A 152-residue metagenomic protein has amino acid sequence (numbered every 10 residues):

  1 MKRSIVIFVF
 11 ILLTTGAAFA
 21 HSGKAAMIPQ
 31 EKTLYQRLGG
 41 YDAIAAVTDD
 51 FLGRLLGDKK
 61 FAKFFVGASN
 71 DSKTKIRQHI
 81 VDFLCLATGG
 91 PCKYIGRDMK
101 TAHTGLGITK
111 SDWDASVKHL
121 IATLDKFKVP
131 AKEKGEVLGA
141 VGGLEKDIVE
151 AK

Functional and structural regions predicted by a protein language model:
M1-S4: Positively charged n-region of N-terminal signal peptides that target proteins for export
I7-G16: Bacterial N-terminal signal peptides
H21-K152: Core of compact, soluble alpha-helical bundle domains
